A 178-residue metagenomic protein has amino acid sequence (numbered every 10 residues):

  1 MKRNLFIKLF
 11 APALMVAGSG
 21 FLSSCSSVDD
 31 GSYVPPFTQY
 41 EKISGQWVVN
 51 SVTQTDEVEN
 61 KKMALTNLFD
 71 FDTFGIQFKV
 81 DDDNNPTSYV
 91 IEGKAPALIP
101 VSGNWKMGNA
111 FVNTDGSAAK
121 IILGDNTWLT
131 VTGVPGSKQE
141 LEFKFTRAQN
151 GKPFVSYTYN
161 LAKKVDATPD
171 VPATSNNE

Functional and structural regions predicted by a protein language model:
K2-A11: Bacterial N-terminal signal peptides that target proteins for export
F10-S19: Hydrophobic alpha-helical targeting segments used for export or membrane insertion
G20-S24: C-terminal motif of bacterial Sec signal peptides marking the signal peptidase cleavage site
S26-N85, V90-P100, F111-E178: Lipid interaction determinants
G103-W105: Short beta-strand-centered aromatic/proline hotspots
